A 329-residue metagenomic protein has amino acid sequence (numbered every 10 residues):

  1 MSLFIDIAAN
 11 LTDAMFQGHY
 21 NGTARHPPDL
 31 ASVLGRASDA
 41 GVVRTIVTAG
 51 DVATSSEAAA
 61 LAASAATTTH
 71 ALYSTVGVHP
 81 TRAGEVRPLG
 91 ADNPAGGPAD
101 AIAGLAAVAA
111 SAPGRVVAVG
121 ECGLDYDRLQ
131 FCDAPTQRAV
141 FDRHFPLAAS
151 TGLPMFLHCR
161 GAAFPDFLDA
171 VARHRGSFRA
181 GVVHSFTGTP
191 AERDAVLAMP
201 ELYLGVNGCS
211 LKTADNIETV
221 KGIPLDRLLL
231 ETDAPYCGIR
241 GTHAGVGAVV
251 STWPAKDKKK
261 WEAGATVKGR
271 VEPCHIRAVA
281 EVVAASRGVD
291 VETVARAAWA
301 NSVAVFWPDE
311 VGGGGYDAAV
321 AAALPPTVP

Functional and structural regions predicted by a protein language model:
M1-P329: Mid-domain alpha/beta scaffold segments of enzyme catalytic cores
